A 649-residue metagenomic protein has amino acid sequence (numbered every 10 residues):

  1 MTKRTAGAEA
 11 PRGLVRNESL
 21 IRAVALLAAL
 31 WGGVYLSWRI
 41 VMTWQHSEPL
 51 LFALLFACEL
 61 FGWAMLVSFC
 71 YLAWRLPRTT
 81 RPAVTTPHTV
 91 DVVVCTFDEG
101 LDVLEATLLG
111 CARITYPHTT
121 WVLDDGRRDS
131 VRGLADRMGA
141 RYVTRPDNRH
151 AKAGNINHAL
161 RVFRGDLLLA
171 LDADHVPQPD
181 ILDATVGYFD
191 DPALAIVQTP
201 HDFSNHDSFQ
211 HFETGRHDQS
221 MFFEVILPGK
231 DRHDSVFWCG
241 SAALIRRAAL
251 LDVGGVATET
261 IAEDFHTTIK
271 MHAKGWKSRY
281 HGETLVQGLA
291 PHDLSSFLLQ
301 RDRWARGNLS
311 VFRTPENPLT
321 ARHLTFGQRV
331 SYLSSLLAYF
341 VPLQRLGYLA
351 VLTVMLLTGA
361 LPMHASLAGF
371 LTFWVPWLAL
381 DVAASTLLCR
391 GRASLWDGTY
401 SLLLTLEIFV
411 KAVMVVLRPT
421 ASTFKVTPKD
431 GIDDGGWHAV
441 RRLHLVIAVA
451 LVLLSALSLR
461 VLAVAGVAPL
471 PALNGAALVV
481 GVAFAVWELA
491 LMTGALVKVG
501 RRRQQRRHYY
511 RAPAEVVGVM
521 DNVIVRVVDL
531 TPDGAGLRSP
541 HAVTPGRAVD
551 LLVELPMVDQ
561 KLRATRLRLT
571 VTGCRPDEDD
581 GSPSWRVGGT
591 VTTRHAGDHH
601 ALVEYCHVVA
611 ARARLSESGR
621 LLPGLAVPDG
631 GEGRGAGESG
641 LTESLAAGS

Functional and structural regions predicted by a protein language model:
M1-T86, A135, P342, L478-K498 (+1 more regions): N-terminal membrane-anchoring/stem segments of glycan-assembly enzymes
V34-L60, Y71-A73, P82-V84, A338-S422 (+1 more regions): Membrane-embedded multi-pass helical conduit in multi-pass membrane proteins, especially envelope-biosynthetic
T89-D91, T119, H266: Cell-envelope/extracellular polymer assembly enzymes that use nucleotide-activated donors
L109-H118: Short, acidic, metal-binding catalytic loop of nucleotide-sugar glycosyltransferases
D124-V131, D147-N148: A conserved acidic beta->alpha catalytic loop
T144, N148-L167, P179-I261, H272-A273 (+1 more regions): Long helical/loop segments within the catalytic core of UDP-sugar-dependent glycosyltransferases, especially the large
D172-V176: The conserved acidic donor/metal-binding loop of glycosyltransferases
G436-S649: Structured alpha-helical
